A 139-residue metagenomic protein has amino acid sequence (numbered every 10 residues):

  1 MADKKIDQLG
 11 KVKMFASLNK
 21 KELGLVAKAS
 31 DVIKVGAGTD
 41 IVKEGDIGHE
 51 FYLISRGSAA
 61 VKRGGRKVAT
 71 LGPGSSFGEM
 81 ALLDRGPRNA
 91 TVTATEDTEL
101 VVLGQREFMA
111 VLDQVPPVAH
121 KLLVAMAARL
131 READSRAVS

Functional and structural regions predicted by a protein language model:
M1-S139: Cytosolic regulatory regions built on CNB/CRP/Popeye-like sensor folds
